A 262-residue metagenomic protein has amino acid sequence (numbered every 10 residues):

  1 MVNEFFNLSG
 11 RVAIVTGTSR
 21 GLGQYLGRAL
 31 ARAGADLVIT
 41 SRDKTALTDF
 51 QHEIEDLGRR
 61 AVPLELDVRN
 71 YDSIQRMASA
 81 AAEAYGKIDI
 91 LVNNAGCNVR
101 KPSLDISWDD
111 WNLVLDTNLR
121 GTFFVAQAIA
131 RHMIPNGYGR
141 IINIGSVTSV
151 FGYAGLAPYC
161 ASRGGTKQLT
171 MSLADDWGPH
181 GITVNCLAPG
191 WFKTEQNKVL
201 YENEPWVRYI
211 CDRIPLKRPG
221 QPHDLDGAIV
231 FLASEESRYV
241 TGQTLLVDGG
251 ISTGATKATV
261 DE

Functional and structural regions predicted by a protein language model:
V2-F5, F151, V230, T241-E262: Short C-terminal tail/terminal secondary-structure segment of NAD(P)H-dependent dehydrogenase/reductase domains
V12, S19-G21: Conserved glycine-rich cofactor-binding loop
P102-S103, S107-L115, I210: Substrate-binding pocket helix/loop in short-chain dehydrogenase/reductase
L104, F151-A157, P179, K217 (+1 more regions): Active-site loop immediately N-terminal to the catalytic Tyr-X3-Lys motif of short-chain dehydrogenase/reductase
A126, S162: Active-site helix of classical SDR
R131, D175-P179, R238: Alpha-helical segment proximal to the catalytic Tyr-Lys
S146: Residue(s) in the substrate-gating loop at a strand-loop-helix junction that position the organic substrate next
